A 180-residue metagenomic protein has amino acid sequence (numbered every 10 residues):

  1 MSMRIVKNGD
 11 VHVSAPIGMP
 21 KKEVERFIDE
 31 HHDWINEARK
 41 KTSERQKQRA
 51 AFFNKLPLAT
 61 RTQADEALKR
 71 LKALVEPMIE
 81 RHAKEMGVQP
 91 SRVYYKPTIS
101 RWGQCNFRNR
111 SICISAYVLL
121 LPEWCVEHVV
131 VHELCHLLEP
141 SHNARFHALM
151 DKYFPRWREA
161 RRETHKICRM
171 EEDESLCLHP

Functional and structural regions predicted by a protein language model:
M1-H128, L137-P180: Active-site-proximal or metal-binding-adjacent scaffold patches in catalytic folds
E133: Walker B catalytic acidic pair
